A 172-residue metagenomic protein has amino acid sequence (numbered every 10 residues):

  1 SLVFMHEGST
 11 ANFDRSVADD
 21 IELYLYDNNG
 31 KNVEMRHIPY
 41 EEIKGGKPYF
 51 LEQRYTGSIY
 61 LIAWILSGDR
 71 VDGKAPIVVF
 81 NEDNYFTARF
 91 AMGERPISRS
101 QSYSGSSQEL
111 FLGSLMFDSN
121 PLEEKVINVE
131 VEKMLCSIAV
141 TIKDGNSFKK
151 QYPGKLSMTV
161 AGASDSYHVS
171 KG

Functional and structural regions predicted by a protein language model:
S1-S16, I142-F148: Short amphipathic, basic-aromatic surface patches that mediate peripheral association with negatively charged
V3-M5, Y24, W64, T141-K143 (+1 more regions): Residue-level recognition of well-ordered beta-strand positions that form the cores of beta-sheet-rich folds across
S9-F13, D19-M134: Short, low-hydrophobicity acidic/polar segments
A18-E22, S137, P153-S157: Exposed beta-strand and adjacent loop surfaces of beta-rich binding modules that mediate intermolecular recognition
E124-P153: A surface/extracellular/periplasmic glyco- and lipid-processing/surface-interacting theme
I142-G172: Short helix-loop boundary/capping segments
